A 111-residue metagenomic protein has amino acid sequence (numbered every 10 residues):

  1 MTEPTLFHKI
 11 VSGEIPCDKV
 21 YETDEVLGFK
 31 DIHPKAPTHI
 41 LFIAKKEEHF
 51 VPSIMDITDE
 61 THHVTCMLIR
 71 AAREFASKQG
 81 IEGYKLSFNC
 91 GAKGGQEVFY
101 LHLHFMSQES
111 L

Functional and structural regions predicted by a protein language model:
M1-L111: HIT superfamily nucleotide-processing domains
